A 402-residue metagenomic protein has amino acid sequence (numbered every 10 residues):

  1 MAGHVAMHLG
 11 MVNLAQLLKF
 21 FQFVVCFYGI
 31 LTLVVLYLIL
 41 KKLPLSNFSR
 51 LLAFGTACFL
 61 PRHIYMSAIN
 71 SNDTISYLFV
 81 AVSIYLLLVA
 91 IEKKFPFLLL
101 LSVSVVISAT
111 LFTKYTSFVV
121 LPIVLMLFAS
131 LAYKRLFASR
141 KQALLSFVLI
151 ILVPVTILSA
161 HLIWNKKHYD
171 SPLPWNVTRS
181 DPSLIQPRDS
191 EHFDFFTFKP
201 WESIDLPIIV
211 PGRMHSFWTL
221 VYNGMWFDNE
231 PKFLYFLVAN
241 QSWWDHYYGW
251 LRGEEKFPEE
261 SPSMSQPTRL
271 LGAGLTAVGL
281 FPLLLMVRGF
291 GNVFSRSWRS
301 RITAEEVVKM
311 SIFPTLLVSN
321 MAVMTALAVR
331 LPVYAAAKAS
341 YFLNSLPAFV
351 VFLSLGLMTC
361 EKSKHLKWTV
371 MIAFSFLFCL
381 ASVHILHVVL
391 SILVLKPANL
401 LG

Functional and structural regions predicted by a protein language model:
M1-Q22, Q186-S297, I302, E306-L317: Lumenal/periplasmic acceptor-binding loop at the mouth of the active site in multi-pass, GT-C-fold membrane enzymes
L9-K19, L36-F59, Y77: Transmembrane-helix signature of polytopic, membrane-embedded enzymes that assemble or transfer cell-envelope glycans
K19-P44, V82, L284-R288: Transmembrane-helix motifs of polytopic, lipid-linked glycan transferases
V35-L38, I75-K93, V105-I107, A348-F352: Specific aromatic-rich, kink-prone transmembrane helix
K42-P44, S83-L99, T110, A132: Membrane-interface transmembrane helices that cradle and orient dolichyl/undecaprenyl
Y65-S76: Short acidic/glycine- and proline-prone juxtamembrane loop motifs at membrane-interface regions of multi-pass membrane
I91, V120-V155, Y169, V177: Perimembrane helix-loop-helix junctions
L99-Y115, V120-L121, T156: Membrane-interface alpha helices of multi-pass inner-membrane proteins
